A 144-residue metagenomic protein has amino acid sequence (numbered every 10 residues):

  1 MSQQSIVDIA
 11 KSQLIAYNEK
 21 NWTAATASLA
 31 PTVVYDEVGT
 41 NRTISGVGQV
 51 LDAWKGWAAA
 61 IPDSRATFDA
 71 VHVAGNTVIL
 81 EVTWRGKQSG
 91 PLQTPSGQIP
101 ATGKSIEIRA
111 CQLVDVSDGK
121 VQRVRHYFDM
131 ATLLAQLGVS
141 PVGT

Functional and structural regions predicted by a protein language model:
M1-T144: C-terminal and inter-domain tail/linker signature
